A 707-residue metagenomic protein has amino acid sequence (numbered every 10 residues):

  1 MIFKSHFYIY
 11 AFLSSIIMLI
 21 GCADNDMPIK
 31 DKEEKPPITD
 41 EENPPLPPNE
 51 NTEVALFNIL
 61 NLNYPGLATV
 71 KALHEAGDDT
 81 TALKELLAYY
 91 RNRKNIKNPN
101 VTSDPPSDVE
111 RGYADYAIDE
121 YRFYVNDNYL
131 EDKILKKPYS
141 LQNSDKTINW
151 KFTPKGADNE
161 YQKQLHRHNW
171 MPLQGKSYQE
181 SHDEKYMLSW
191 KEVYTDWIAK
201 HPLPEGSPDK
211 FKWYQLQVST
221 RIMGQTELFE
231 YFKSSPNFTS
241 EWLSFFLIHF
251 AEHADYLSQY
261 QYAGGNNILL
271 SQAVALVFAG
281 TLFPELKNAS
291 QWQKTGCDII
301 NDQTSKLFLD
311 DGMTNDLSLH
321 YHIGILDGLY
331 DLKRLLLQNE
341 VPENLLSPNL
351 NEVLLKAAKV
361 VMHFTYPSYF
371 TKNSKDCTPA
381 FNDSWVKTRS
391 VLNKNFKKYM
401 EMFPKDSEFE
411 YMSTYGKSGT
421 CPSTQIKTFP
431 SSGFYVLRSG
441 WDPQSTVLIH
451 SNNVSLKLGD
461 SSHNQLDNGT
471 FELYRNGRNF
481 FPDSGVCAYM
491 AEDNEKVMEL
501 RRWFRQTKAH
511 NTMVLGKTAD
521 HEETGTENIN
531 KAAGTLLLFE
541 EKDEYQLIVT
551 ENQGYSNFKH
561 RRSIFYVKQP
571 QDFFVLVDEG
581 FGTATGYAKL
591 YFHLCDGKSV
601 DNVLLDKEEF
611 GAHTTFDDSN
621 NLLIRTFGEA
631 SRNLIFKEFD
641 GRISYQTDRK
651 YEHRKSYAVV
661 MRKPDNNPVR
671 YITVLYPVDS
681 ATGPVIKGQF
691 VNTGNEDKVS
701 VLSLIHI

Functional and structural regions predicted by a protein language model:
M1-I9: Bacterial N-terminal signal peptides that target proteins for export
Y10-M18: Bacterial N-terminal signal peptides
L19-P48: Bacterial Sec-dependent N-terminal signal peptides
N43-I134: Extreme N-terminal leader/anchor segments
K155-K359: Aromatic-lined, polymer-binding surfaces characteristic of secreted/periplasmic polysaccharide-degrading enzymes
L309, M313-F480, P664-N666, R670 (+1 more regions): Carbohydrate-active enzyme catalytic cores, enriched for enzymes that act on polyanionic acidic polysaccharides
R389, E492-L704: CBM-like, beta-strand-rich accessory domains located in the C-terminal region of large, secreted polysaccharide-active
